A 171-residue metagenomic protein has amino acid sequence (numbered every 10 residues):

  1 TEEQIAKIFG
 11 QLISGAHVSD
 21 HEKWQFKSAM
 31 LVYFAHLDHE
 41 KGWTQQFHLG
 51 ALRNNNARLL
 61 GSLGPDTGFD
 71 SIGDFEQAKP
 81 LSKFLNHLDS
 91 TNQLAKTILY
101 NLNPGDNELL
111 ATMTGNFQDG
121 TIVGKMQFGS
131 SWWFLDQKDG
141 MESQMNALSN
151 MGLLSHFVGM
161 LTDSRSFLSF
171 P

Functional and structural regions predicted by a protein language model:
T1-K96, G105-V123, G140-G159: Histidine/acidic residue-rich metal-binding segments in metalloenzymes
G50-N54, L102-P104, S131-L135, R165: Active-site beta-loop-alpha junctions enriched in small/polar residues
T67-D74, S131-D136, F167: Short, contiguous acidic/charged loop-to-helix segments that flank catalytic cores in large enzymes
K96-Y100, F128: Short catalytic-loop micro-motif centered on adjacent basic/acidic residues
G129, M160-T162: Active-site neighborhood of phospho(di)ester-bond hydrolases with catalytic His/Asp-centered motifs
